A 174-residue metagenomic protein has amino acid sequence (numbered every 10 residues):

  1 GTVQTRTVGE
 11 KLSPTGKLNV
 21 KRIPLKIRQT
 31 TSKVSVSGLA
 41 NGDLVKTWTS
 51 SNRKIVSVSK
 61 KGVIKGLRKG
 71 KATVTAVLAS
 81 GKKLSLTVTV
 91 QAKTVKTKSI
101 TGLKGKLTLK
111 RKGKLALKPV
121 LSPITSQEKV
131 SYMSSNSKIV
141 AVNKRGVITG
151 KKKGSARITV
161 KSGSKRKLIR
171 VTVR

Functional and structural regions predicted by a protein language model:
G1-R174: Extracytoplasmic soluble-region selector
